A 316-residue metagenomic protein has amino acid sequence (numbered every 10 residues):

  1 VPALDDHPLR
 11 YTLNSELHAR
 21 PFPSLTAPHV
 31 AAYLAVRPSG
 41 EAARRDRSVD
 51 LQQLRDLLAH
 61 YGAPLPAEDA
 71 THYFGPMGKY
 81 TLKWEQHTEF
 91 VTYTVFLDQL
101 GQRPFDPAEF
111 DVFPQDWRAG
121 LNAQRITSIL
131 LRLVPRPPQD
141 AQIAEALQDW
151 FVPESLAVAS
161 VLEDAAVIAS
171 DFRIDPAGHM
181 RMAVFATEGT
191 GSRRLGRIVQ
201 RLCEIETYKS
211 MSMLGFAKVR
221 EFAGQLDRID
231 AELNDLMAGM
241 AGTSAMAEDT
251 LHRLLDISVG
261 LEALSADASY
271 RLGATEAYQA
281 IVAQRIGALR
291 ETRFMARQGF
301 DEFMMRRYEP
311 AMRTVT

Functional and structural regions predicted by a protein language model:
V1-R136: N-terminal pre-transmembrane cytosolic regions of membrane proteins
A19-R20, P76-T81, D164-D171, T275: Short small/polar-residue motifs
P23, A43, M211, K218 (+2 more regions): Generic alpha-helical structural element
S24, F172-I174, R307: Replace "in large, NTP-powered and nucleic-acid-processing enzymes" with "in large, NTP-powered factors and other
Y33-A35, R181-A183, A274: Structured core elements
R44-S48, P107, F216-V219, A223-L226 (+2 more regions): Generic detection of long, well-ordered alpha-helical segments
E85, F96-V259: Extended alpha-helical interaction modules
I257-T316: Membrane-associated alpha-helical segments
